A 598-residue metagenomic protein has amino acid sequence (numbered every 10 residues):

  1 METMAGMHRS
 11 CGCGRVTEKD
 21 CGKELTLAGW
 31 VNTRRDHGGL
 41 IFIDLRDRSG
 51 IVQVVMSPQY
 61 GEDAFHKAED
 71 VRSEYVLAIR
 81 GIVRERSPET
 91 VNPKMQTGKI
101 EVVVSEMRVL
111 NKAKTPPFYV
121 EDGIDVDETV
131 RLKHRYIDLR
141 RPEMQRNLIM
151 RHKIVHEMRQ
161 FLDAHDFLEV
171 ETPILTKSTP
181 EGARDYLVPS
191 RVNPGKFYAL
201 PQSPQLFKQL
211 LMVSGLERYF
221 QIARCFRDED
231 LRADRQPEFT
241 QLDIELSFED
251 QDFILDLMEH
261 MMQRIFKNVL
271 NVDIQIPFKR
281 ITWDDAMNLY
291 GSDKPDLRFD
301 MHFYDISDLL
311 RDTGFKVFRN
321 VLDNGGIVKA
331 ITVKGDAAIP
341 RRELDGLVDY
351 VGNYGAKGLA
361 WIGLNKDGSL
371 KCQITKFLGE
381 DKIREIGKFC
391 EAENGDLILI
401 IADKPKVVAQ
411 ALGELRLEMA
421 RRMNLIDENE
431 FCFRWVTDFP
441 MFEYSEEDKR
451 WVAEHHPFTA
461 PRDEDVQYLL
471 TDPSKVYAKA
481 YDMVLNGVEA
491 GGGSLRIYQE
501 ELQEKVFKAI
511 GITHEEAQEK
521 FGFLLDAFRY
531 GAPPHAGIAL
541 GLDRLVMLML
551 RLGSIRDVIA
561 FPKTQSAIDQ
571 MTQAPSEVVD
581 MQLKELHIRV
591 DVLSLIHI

Functional and structural regions predicted by a protein language model:
M1-L595: Class II aminoacyl-tRNA synthetase catalytic cores and aaRS-like
